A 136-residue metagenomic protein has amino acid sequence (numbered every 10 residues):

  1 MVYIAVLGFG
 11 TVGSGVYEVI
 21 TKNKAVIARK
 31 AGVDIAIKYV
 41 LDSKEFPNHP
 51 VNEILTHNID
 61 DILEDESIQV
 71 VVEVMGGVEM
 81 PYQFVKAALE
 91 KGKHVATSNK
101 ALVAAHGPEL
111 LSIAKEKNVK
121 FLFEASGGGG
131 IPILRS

Functional and structural regions predicted by a protein language model:
M1-K91: N-terminal glycine-/serine-/threonine-rich beta1-alpha1-beta2 phosphate-ribose binding loop of Rossmann-like
V74, T97-S98: Glycine-rich phosphate-binding loop of nucleotide-binding enzymes
Y82-K91, S98-S136: Rossmann-fold NAD(P)-binding glycine/threonine-rich loop
